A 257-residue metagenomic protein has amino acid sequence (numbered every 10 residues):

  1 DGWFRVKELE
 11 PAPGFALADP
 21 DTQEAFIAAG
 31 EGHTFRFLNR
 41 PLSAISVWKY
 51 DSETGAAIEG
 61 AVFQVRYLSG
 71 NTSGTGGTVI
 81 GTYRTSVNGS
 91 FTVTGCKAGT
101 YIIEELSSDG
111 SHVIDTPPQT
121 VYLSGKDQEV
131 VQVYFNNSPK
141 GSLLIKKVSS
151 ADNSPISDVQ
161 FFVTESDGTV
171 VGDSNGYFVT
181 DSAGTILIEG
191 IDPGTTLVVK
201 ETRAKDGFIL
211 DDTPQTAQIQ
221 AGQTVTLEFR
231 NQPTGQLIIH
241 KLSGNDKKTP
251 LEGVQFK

Functional and structural regions predicted by a protein language model:
D1-K257: Solvent-exposed loop/turn and edge beta-strand elements of beta-rich ligand-binding domains
